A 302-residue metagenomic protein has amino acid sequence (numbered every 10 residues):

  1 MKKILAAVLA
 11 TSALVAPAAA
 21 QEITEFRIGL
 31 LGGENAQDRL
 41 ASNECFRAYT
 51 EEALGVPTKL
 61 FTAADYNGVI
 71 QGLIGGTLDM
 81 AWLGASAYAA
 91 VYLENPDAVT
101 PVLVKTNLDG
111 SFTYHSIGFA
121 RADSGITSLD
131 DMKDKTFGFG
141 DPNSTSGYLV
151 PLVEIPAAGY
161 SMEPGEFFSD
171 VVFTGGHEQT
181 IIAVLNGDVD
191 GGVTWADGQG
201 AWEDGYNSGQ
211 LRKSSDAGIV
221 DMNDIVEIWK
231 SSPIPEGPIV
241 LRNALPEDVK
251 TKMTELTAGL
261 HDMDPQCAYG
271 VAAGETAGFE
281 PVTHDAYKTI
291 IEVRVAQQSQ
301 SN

Functional and structural regions predicted by a protein language model:
V15-A20: Sec/Tat signal peptide C-region and signal peptidase I cleavage site
Q21-A89: Extracytoplasmic small-molecule ligand-binding "clamshell" domains of the periplasmic binding protein/Venus flytrap
Q21-L30, E34-C45, L241-N302: An extracytoplasmic/periplasmic, membrane-proximal ligand-sensing/linker region
L31-G32, H115-I126, K230-D248: A bilobed periplasmic-binding-protein/Venus flytrap-type ligand-binding module shared by bacterial periplasmic
G32, T62-Y66, T77-N95, V104-K105 (+3 more regions): Beta->alpha turn/N-cap motifs
L73-I74, M132, V184-L185: Hydrophobic residues within well-ordered alpha-helices
V104-Y160, P164: A conserved helix-loop-strand patch within extracytoplasmic ligand-binding domains of the periplasmic binding
G138, P142-P246: Pocket-lining segment of extracytoplasmic ligand-binding domains
